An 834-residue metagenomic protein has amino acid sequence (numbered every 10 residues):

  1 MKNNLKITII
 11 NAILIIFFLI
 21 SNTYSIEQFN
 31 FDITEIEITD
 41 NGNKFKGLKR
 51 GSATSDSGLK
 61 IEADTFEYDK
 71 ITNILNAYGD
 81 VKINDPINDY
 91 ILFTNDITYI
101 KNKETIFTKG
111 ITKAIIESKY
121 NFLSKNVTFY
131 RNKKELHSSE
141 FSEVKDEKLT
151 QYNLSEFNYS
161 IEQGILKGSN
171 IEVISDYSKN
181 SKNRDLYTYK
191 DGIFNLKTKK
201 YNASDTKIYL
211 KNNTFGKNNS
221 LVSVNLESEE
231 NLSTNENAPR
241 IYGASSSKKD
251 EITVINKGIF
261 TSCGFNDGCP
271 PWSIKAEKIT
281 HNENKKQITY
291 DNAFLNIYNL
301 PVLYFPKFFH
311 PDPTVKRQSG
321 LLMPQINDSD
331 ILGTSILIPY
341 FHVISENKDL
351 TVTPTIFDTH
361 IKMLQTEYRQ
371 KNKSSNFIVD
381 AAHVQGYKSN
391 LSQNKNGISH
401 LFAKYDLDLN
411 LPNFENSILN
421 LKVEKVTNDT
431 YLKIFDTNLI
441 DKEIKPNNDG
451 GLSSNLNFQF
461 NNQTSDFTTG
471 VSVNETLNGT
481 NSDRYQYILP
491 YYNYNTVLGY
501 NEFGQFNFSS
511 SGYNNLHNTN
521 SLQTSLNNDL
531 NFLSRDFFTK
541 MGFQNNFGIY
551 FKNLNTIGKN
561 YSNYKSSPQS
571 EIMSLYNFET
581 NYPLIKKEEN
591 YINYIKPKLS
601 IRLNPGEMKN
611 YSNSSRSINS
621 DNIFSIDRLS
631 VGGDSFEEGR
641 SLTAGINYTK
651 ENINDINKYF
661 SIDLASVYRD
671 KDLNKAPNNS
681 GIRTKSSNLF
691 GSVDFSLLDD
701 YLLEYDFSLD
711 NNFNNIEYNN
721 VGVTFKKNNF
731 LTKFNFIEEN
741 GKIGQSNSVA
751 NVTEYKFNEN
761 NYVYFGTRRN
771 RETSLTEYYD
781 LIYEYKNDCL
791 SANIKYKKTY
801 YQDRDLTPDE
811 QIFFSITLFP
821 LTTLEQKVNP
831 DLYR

Functional and structural regions predicted by a protein language model:
K2-Q28: Classical Sec-dependent N-terminal signal peptides that target proteins to the secretory pathway
I7-T8, I15, I61, Y68 (+6 more regions): A generic signature of intrinsically disordered, low-complexity regions enriched in glycine/proline and charged/polar
Y24-K257, S273-H281, K286-N292, V352 (+1 more regions): N-terminal amphipathic/hydrophobic interface segments
K197-L210, F215-T261, D267-G268, S273-I274 (+2 more regions): Outer-membrane beta-barrel proteins and related beta-barrel translocases across Gram-negative bacteria
